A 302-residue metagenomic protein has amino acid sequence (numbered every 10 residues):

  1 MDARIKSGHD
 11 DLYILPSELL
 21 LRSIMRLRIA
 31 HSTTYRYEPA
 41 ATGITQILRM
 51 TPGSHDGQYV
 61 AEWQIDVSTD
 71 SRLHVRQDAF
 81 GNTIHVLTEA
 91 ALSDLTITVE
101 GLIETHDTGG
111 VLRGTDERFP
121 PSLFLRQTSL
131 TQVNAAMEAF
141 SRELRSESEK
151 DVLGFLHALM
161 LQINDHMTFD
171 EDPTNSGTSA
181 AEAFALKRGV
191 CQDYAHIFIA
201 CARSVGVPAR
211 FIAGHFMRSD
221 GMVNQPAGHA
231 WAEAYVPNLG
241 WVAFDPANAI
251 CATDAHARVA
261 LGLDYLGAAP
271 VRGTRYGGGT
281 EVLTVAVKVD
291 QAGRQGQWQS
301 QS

Functional and structural regions predicted by a protein language model:
G8-H9: A cross-taxon signal for low-complexity, glycine/charged-rich
L19-E143, E149: Linear, non-domain "peripheral" regions
M25, H31, Q46, W63 (+7 more regions): Structural beta-strand/beta-sheet cores of well-ordered domains, especially the beta-sheet scaffolds that support
T42, Q46, H55, S129-L130 (+5 more regions): Short capping/connector residues at structural and topological boundaries
I103-D107, F119-G189, I197, Y265 (+1 more regions): Secondary-structure boundary elements
D193-G279: Hydrophobic/aromatic-rich core segments of domains that either
Q297-S302: Alpha-helical and coiled-coil interaction segments, frequently adjacent to or embedded within charge-biased
